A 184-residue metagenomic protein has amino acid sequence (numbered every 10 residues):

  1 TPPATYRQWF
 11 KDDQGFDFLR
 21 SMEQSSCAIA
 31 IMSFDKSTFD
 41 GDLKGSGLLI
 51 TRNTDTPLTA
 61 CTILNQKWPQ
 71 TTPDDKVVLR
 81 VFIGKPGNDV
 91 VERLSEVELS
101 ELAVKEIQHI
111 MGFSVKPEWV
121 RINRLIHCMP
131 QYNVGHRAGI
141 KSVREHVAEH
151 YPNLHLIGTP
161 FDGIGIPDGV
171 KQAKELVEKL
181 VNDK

Functional and structural regions predicted by a protein language model:
T1-L79, G84-V97, L102-K105, H109-I110: Mid-domain catalytic core of redox enzymes that form a hydrophobic substrate pocket/lid adjacent to a catalytic redox
Y6-K11, Q131-Y132, I166-P167: Short glycine-/acidic-enriched loop or helix-start segments at secondary-structure transitions that form or flank
V78-F82, E145-I164, G169-Q172: Short FAD-binding loop at a beta-strand-to-alpha-helix junction that anchors the flavin cofactor in diverse
P86-N88, S100-E149: Flavin (FAD/FMN) cofactor-binding core of flavoprotein oxidoreductases
R93-E96, N133, P167-V170: Conserved strand-to-helix beginnings and helix N-cap segments that scaffold or border functional pockets
G169-K184: Internal hydrophobic alpha-helix adjacent to the cofactor/substrate pocket in enzyme cavities
